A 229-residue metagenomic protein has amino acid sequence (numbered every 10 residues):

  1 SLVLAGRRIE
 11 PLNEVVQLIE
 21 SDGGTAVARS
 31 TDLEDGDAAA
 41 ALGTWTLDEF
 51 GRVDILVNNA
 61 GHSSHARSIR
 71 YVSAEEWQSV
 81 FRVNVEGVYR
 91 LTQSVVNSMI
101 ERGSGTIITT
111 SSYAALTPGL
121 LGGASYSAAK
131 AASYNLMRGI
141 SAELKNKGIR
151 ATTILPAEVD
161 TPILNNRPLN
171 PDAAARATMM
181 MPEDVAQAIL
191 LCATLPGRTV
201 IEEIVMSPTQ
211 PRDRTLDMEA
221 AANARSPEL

Functional and structural regions predicted by a protein language model:
S1-E14: Conserved glycine-rich Rossmann-like NAD(P)H-binding loop of the short-chain dehydrogenase/reductase
I9-E10, S30-L42, A74: The beta1-alpha1 cofactor-binding region of Rossmann-like NAD(H)/NADP(H)-dependent oxidoreductases
R67-I69, E76-Q78: Substrate-binding pocket helix/loop in short-chain dehydrogenase/reductase
V72, P118-S127, G139: Active-site loop-to-helix junction immediately N-terminal to the catalytic Tyr of the SDR YXXXK motif in Rossmann-fold
T92, A129: Active-site helix of classical SDR
S112: Residue(s) in the substrate-gating loop at a strand-loop-helix junction that position the organic substrate next
T153, L169, A173-R214, M218-E219: C-terminal helical subdomain
